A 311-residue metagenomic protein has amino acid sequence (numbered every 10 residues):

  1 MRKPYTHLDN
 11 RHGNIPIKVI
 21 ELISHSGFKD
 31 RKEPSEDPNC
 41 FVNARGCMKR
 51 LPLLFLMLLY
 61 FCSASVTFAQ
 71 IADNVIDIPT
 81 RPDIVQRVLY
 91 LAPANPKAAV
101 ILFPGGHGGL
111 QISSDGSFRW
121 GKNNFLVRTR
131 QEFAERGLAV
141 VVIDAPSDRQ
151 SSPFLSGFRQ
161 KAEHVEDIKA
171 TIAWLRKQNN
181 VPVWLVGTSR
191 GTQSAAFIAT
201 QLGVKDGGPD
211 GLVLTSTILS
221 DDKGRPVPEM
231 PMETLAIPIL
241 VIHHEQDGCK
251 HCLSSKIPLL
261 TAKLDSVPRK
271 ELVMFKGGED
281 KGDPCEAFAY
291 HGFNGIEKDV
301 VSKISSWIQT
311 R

Functional and structural regions predicted by a protein language model:
Q70-N95: N-terminal cap/lid segment of alpha/beta-hydrolase-fold proteins
A94-E132: Short, surface-exposed "cap/lid" segments of acyl-processing enzymes
I112-R119, D144-Q160, E286: Cap/lid segment of the alpha/beta-hydrolase catalytic domain
F125, P153-Q178: Alpha/beta-hydrolase active-site loop
R130, A134-Q150: Conserved alpha/beta-hydrolase
A173-W174, N180-T234: Primarily recognizes the serine-hydrolase "nucleophile elbow" in alpha/beta-hydrolase and SGNH/GDSL folds
S216-M274: The feature captures the conserved acid-bearing segment of alpha/beta-hydrolase catalytic domains
R269-R311: C-terminal catalytic histidine-bearing segment of alpha/beta-hydrolase fold enzymes
